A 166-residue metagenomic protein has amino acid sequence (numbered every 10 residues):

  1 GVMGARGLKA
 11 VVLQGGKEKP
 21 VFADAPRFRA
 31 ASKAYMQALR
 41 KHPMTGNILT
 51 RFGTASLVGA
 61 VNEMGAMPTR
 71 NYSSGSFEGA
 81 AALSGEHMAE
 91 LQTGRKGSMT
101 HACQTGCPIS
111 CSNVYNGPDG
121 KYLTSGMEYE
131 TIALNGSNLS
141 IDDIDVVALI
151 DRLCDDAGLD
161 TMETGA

Functional and structural regions predicted by a protein language model:
G1-A166: Intrinsically disordered, low-complexity segments enriched in small residues
